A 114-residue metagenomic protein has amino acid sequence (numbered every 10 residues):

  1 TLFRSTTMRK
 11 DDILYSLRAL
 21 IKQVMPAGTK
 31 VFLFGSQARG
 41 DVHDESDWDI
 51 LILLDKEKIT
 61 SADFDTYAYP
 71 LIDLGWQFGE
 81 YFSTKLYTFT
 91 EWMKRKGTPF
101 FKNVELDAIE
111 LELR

Functional and structural regions predicted by a protein language model:
F3-F32, R39-D44, D55-R114: Catalytic core of pol beta-like nucleotidyltransferases
W48-L53: Short beta-strand->loop micro-motif that forms the acidic, two-metal-ion catalytic signature in nucleotide-processing
